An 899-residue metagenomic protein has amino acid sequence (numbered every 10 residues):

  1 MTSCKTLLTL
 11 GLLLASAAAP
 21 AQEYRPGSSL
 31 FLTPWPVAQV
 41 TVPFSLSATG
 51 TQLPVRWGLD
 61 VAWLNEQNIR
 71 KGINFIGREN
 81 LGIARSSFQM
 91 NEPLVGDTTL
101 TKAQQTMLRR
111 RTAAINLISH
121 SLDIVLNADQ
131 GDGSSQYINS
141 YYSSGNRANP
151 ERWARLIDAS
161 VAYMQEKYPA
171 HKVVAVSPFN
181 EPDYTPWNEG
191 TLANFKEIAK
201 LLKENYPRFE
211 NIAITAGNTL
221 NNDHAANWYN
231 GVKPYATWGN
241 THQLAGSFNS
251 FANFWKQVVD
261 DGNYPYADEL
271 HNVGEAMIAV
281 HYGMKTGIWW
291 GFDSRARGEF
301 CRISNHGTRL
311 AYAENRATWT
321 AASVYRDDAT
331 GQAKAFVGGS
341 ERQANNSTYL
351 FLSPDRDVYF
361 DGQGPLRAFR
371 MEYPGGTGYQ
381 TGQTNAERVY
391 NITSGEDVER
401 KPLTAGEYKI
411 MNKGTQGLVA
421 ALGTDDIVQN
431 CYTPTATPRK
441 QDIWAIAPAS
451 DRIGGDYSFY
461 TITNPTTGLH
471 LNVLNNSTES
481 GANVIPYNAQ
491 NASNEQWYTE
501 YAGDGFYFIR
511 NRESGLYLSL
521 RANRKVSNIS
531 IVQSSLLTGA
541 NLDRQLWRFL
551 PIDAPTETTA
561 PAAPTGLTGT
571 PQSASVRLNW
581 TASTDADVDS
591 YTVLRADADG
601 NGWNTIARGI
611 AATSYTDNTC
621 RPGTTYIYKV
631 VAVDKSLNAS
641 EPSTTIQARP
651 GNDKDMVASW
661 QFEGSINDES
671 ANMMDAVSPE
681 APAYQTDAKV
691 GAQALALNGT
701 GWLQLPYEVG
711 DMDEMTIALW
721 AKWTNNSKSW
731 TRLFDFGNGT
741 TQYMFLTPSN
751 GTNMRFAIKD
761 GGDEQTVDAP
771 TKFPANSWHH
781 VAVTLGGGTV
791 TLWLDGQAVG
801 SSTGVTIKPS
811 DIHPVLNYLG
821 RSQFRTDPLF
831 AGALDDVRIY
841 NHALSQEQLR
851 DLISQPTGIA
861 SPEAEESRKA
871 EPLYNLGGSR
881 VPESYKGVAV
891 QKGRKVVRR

Functional and structural regions predicted by a protein language model:
P43, D60-N222, A226: Substrate-binding cleft and catalytic face of glycoside hydrolase catalytic domains, especially the flexible beta-alpha
D158, A162-V174, T185-T415, D426 (+1 more regions): Substrate-binding and catalytic surfaces of secreted/luminal carbohydrate-active proteins
V398-E557, V677, W702: Lectin-like carbohydrate-binding module/patch detector with strong preference for beta-trefoil
P402, G651-E680, Q685-L849, S854-Q855: Extracellular glycan-associated modules
D553-L567, R649-K654, S845-R880: Residue-level detector of functionally pivotal "anchor" positions at catalytic/ligand-binding pockets or at interdomain
A574-V588: Conserved aromatic anchor
D617-N638: Beta-strand-rich modules
V633-N652: Extracellular fibronectin type III
